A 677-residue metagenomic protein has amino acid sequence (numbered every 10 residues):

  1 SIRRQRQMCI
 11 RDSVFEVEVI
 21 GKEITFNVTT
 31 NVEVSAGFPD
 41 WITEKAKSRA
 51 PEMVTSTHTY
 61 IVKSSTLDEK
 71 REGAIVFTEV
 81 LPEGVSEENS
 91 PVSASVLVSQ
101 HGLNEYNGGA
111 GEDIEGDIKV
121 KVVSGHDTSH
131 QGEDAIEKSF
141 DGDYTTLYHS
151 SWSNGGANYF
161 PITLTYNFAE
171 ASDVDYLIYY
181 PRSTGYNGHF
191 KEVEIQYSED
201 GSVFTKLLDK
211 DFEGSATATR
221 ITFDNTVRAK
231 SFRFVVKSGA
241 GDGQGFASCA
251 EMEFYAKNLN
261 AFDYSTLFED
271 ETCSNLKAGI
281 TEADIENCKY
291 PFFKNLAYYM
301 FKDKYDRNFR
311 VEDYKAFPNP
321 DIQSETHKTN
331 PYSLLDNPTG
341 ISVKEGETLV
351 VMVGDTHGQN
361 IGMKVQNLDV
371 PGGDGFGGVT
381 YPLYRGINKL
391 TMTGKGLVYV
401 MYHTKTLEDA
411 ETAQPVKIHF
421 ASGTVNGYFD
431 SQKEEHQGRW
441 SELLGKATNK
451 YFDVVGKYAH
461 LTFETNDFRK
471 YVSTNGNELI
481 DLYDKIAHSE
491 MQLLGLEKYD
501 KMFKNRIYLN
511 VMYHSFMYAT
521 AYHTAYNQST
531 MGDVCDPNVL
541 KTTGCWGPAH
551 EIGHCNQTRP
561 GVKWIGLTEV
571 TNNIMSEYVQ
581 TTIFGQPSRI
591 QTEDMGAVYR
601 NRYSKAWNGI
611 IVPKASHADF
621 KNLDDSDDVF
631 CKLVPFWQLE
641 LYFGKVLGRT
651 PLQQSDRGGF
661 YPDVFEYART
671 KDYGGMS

Functional and structural regions predicted by a protein language model:
I2-I10: Short, small-residue-biased leader/transition segments that mark boundaries at the very start of proteins
D12-S13, T29-T57: Surface-exposed binding patches on compact interaction domains or structured appendages
I20-F26, T66-I75: Short, solvent-exposed loop/turn segments enriched in Ser/Thr/Gly
H58, E69-E83: A short beta-strand micro-motif common to beta-rich folds, especially ectodomain repeats
S99-D143, R182-V193, V235-Y305: Juxtadomain low-complexity/linker regions and immediately adjacent membrane-anchoring helices
D141-K206, S215-T266: Aromatic, loop-rich ligand-recognition surfaces of beta-strand-rich domains
T266-G427: Beta-strand-enriched, solvent-exposed domains that form extended recognition/catalytic surfaces
W440-G648, R657-V664: Catalytic cores of extracellular degradative/oxidative enzymes
